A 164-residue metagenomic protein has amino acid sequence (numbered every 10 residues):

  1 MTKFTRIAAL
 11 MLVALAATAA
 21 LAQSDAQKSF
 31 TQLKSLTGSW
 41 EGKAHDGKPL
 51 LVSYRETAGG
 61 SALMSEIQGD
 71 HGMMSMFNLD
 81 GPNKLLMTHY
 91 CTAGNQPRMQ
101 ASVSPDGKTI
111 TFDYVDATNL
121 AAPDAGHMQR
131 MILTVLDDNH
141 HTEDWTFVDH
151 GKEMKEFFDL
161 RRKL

Functional and structural regions predicted by a protein language model:
M1-A9: Bacterial N-terminal signal peptides that target proteins for export
A9-A17: Bacterial N-terminal signal peptides
A22-L164: Hydrophobic small-molecule pocket/channel-lining residues, especially in calycin-type beta-barrels
